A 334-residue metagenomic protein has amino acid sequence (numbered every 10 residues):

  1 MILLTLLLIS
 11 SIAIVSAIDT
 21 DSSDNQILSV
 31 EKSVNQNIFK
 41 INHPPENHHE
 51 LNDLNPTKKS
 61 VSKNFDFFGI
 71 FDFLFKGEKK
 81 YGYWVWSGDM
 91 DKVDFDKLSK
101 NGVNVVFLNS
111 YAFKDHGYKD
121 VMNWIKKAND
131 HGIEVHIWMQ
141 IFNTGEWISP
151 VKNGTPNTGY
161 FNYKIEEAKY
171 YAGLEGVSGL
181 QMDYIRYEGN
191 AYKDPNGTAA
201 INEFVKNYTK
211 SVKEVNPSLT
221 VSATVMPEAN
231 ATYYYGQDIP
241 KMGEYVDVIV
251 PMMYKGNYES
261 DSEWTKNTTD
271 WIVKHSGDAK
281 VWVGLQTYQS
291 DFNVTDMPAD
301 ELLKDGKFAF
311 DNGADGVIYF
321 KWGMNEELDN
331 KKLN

Functional and structural regions predicted by a protein language model:
N47-L98, A223-P227, Y288, F320: Boundary/entry segment of secreted carbohydrate-active catalytic domains
G82-W86, H136-Q140, A200-G236, A279-S290: Aromatic-lined carbohydrate-recognition surfaces of secreted/lumenal glycan-active proteins
D89-K114, L174-G179, V248, A309-V317: Catalytic domains of carbohydrate-active enzymes, especially glycoside hydrolases
V93-L98, V105-N143, Y192-V215, L219-V221: Aromatic-lined substrate-binding rim segments of carbohydrate-active enzymes
L108-Y111, S178, D183, Y234-E263 (+1 more regions): Aromatic- and acid-rich polysaccharide-binding/catalytic face of secreted or lumenal carbohydrate-active enzymes
V121-N129, E134-E175, D300-D305: Active-site-adjacent "subsite" loops/lids of carbohydrate-active enzymes
Y163-N196, I318: Active-site groove signature of glycoside hydrolases
M253-S262, A279-N334: Substrate-binding cleft of secreted/luminal carbohydrate-active enzymes
